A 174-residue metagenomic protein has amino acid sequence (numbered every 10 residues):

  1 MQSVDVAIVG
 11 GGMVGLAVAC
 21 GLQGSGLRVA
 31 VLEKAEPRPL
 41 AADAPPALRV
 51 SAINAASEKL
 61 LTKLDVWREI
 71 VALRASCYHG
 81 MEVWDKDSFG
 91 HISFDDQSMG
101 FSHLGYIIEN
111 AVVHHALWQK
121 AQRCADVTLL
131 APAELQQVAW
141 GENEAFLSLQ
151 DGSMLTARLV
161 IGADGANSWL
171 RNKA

Functional and structural regions predicted by a protein language model:
V4-V31: N-terminal Rossmann-like FAD-binding beta1-loop-alpha1 element of flavoenzymes
V14, P37, N167: Conserved Rossmann-like nucleotide-cofactor binding loop
A19-G21, D43, N172-A174: Short amphipathic alpha-helical segments
Q23-L48: Glycine-rich FAD pyrophosphate-binding loop
R28, W67, T128: Residue-level detector of anion-binding/catalytic polar loops
P45-K86: N-terminal FAD cofactor-binding segment of flavoenzymes
A56, D65-V66, N167-A174: Central beta-strand plus flanking loop segment that forms part of the substrate or channel wall within the catalytic
A75-K173: Conserved N-terminal helical subregion
